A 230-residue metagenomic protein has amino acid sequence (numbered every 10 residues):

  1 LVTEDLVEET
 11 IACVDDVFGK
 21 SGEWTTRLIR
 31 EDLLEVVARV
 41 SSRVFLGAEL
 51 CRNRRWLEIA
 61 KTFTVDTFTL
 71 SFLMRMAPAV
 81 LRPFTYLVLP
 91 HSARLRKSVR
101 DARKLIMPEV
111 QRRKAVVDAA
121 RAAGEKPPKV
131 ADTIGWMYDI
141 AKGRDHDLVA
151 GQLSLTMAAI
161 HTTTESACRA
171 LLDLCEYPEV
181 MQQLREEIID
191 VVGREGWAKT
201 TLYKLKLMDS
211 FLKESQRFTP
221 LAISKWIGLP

Functional and structural regions predicted by a protein language model:
T3-E165: Cytochrome P450 heme-thiolate monooxygenase catalytic core
C51-W56, V116-R121, M181-R185, E195 (+1 more regions): Short, flexible/disordered secondary-structure transition segments
K61, L172, E186-D190, Q216: Short amphipathic alpha-helical surface patches that mediate protein-protein
L95, V99, A167, T201 (+1 more regions): Hydrophobic packing residues in well-ordered alpha-helices of helical domains and bundles
I106, L184, S215: Conserved hydrophobic/aromatic pocket- or pore-lining residues that grip, position, or stack substrates in active sites
R112-V116, D139, D190-G193, R217 (+1 more regions): Conserved helix-loop functional segments at active or binding sites
T162-E187: Cytochrome P450 catalytic-core helices
R194-P230: Conserved cytochrome P450 K-helix E-x-x-R motif and the immediately C-terminal K′/meander segment
